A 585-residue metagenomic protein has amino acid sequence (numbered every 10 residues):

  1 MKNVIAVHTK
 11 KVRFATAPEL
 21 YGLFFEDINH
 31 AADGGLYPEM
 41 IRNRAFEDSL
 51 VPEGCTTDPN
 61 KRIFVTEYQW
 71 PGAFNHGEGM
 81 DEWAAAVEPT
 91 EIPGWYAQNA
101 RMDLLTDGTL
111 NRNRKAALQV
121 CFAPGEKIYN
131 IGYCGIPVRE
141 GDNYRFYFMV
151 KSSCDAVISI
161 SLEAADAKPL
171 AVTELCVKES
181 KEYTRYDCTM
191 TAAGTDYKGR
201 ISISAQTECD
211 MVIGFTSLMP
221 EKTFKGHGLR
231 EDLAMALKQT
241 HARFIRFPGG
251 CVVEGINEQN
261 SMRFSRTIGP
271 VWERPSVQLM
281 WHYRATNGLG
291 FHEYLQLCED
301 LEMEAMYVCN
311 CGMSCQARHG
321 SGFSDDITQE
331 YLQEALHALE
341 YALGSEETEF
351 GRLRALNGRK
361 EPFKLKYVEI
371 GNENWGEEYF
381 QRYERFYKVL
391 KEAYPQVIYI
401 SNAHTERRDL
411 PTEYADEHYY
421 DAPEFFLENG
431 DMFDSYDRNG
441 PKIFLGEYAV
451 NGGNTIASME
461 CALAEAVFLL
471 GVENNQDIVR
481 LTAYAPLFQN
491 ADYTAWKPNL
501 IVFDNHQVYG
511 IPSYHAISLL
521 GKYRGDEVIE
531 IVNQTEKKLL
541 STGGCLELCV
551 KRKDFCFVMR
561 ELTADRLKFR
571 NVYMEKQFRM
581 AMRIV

Functional and structural regions predicted by a protein language model:
M1-N287, E304, H319-Q329, N372 (+3 more regions): Extracellular and organelle-lumenal recognition/adhesion modules and their flexible linkers in secreted
K2-T9, N99-T106, N113, F122 (+7 more regions): Alpha-helical scaffolding within the catalytic cores of extracellular/periplasmic polymer-degrading hydrolases
E19-F25, R243-F247, A305-C309, K366-I370 (+4 more regions): Hydrophobic faces of well-ordered beta-strands that scaffold small-molecule active sites in alpha/beta enzyme cores
L23, F46, F148, H241 (+6 more regions): Conserved, mostly hydrophobic/aromatic
D166-T173, M574-I584: Short aromatic-acidic-glycine turn motif
S204-Q206, P248-C251, V308-A317, A342-E378 (+1 more regions): Active-site groove signature of glycoside hydrolases
Q296-L297, Y387-N402, E413-Y523, C549-V550 (+2 more regions): Catalytic-core region of carbohydrate-active enzymes that cleave or remodel glycosidic bonds
L539-R579: Carbohydrate-binding surface patches
